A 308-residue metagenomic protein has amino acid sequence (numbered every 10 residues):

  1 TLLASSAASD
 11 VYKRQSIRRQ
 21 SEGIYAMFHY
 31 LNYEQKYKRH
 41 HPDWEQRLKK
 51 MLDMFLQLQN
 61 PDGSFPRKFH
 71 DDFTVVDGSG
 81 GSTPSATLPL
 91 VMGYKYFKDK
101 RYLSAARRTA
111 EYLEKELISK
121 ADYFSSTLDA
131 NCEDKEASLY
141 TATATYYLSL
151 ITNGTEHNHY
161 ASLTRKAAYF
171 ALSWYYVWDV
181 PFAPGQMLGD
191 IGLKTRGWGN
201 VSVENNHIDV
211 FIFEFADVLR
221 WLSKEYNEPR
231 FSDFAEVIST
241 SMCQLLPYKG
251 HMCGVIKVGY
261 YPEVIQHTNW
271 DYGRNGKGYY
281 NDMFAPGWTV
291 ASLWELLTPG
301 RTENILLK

Functional and structural regions predicted by a protein language model:
T1, S21-F28, P42-L56, P84-T87 (+5 more regions): Hydrophobic core segments within long, regular secondary-structure runs in both alpha- and beta-rich folds
T1, Y147, I151, H159 (+2 more regions): Terminal, non-catalytic domain-edge segments
L2-A8, Y12: Single conserved hydrophobic/aromatic residue that forms the stacking wall/gate of nucleotide- or nucleobase-binding
D10-I24, Y37, R67-S85, D122-T143 (+4 more regions): Solvent-exposed loop and edge beta-strand segments that line ligand/cofactor-binding and catalytic clefts
L31-K38, Y94-K98, S149-E156, S223-N227: Short coil/turn linking the two alpha-helices of tandem helical-hairpin repeats
M54-P66, L113-A121, A171-W178, F182 (+2 more regions): A short secondary-structure junction motif
Y112, S126-L128, M187-L188: Extended, amphipathic alpha-helical scaffolds
